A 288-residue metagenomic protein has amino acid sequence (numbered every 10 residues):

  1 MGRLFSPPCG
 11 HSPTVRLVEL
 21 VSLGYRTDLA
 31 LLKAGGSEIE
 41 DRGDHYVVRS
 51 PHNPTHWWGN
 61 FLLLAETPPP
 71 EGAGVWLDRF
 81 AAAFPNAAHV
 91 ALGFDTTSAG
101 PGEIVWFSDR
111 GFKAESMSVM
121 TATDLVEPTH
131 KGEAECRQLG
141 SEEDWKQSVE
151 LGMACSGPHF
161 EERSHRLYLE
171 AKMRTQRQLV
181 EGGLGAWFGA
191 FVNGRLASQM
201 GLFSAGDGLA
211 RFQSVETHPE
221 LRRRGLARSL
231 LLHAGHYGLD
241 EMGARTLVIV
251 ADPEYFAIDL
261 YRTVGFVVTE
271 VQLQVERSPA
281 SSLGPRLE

Functional and structural regions predicted by a protein language model:
G2-A87, S98-G100: N-terminal charged segments
P8-T27, L62-L63, T67-P68, S118 (+4 more regions): Short amphipathic alpha-helix that is part of the acyltransferase structural core
P69-K146, V275-R277: Acyl-donor-binding surface of acyltransferase catalytic domains
A73-A81, Q213-P219, R223-D240, R262-T263: Conserved acetyl-CoA-binding loop-helix of GNAT-fold acetyltransferases
P85-T96, G238-V250: Conserved GNAT acetyl-CoA-binding A-motif
G93-P101, P219, L247-I258, V275-A280: Conserved beta-strand-loop-alpha-helix junction that forms the acyl-donor binding cleft
A99-A114, R224, R228, P253-V271: Conserved active-site alpha-helix within GNAT-family acetyltransferase domains
L169-A171, T175-E216: A conserved beta-strand-loop-helix scaffold within acyl/acetyltransferase catalytic domains
